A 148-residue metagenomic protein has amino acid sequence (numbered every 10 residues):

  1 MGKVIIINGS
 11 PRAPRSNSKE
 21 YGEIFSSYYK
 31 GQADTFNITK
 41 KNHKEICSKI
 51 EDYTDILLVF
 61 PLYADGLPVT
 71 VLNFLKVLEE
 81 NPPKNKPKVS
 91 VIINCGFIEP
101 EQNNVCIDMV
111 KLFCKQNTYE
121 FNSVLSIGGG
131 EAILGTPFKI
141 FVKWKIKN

Functional and structural regions predicted by a protein language model:
M1, I127-N148: Glycine-rich phosphate/pyrophosphate-binding loop and the adjoining helix
M1-N85, K115-Q116: N-terminal beta1-alpha1-beta2 submodule of the flavodoxin-like/Rossmannoid cofactor-binding fold
I6, L58, V89-I93, S123: Structural beta-sheet core signal
N8-S10, I93-G96, G128: Short, histidine-centered active-site or binding-site loop motifs used for metal coordination, general acid-base
P14, S18, G22, N103 (+1 more regions): Generic structural signal for well-ordered, non-membrane alpha-helical segments in soluble metabolic enzymes
V71, N104-D108, K145-N148: Well-ordered, non-membrane alpha-helical segments in soluble/globular domains
K84-V105: Ser/Thr/Gly-rich flexible loops in soluble cytosolic domains mediating phosphotransfer, phosphorylation
I98-P137: A hydrophobic alpha-helix/topogenic segment detector that preferentially activates on transmembrane helices
